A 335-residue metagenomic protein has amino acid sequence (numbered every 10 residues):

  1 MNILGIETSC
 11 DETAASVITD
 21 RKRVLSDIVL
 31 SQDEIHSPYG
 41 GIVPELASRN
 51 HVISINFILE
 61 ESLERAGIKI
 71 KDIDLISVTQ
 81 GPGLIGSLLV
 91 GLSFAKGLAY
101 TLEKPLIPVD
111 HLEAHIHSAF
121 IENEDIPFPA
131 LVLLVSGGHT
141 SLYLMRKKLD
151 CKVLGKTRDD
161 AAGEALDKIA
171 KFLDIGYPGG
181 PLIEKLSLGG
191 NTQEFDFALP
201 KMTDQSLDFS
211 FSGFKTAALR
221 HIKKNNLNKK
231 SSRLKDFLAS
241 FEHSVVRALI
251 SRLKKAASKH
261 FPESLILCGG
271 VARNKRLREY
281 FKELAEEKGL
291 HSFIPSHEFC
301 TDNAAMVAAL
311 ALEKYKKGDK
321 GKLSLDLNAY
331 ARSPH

Functional and structural regions predicted by a protein language model:
M1, P108-A130, L310-A311: Conserved phosphate-binding catalytic cores of ATP/NTP-utilizing and phosphoryl-transfer enzymes
N2-P82, H111, H115, F237: N-terminal beta-alpha supersecondary unit
T13-T19, V132, T140-L144: Short beta-strand scaffold segments in enzyme catalytic cores
K69, K185-L265, N274-K288, Y315-G318 (+1 more regions): A contiguous, well-structured pocket-lining segment that forms one wall/lid of small-molecule binding clefts in soluble
I70-Q80, F261-V271, F293-S296: Short glycine-rich phosphate-binding loop at a beta-alpha junction
P108-V109, L265, K282-M306: Conserved phosphate-binding/catalytic loops in two-lobed NTP-binding clefts
E124, R146-N191, K215-T216, R220-N225: Glycine-rich phosphate-binding loop plus the immediately following alpha-helix
P295-H335: Glycine-rich phosphate-binding/hydrolytic loop that grips phosphoryl groups
